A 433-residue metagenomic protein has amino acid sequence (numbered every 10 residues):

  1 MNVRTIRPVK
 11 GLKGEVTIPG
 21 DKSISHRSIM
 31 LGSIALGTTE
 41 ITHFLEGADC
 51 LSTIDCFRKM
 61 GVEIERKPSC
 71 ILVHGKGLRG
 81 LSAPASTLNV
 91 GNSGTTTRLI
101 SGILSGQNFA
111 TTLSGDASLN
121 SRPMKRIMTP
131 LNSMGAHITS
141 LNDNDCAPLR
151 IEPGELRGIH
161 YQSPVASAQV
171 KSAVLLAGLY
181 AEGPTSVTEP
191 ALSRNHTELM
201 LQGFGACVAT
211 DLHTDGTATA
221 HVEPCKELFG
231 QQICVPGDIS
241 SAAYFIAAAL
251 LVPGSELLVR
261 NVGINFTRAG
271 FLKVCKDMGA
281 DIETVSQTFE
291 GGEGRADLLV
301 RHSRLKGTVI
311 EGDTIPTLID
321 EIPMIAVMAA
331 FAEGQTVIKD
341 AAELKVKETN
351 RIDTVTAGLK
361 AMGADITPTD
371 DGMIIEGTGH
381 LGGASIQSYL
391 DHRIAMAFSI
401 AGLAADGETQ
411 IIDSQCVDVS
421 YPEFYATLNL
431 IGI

Functional and structural regions predicted by a protein language model:
M1-I433: Structural preference for solvent-exposed beta-strand-turn elements and adjacent flexible terminal/loop segments within
